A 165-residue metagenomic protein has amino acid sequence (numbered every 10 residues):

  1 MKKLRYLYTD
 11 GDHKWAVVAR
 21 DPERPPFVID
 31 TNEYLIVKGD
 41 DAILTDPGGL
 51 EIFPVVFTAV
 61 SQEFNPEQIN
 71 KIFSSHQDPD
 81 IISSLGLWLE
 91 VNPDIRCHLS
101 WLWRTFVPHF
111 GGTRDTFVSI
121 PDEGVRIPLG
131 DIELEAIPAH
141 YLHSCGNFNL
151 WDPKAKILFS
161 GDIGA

Functional and structural regions predicted by a protein language model:
K3-V60, N149-S160: Conserved beta-strand hairpin/beta-sheet module of binuclear metal-dependent hydrolase folds, prominently
R5, H98-N147: Metallo-beta-lactamase
G11, V91-P93, T113-R114: Short, structured coil segments at secondary-structure junctions
I43-D46, N70-S74, A136: Short catalytic-loop micro-motif centered on adjacent basic/acidic residues
G48-G49, Q77, H140: Structured beta->alpha junctions
I52-H98: Active-site metal-binding motif and surrounding structural segment of the metallo-beta-lactamase
I137, S160-G161: Short, conserved beta-strand edge motifs with alternating hydrophobic and charged residues
G164-A165: Amphipathic alpha-helical blocks and their helix-capping loop/short-beta junctions
